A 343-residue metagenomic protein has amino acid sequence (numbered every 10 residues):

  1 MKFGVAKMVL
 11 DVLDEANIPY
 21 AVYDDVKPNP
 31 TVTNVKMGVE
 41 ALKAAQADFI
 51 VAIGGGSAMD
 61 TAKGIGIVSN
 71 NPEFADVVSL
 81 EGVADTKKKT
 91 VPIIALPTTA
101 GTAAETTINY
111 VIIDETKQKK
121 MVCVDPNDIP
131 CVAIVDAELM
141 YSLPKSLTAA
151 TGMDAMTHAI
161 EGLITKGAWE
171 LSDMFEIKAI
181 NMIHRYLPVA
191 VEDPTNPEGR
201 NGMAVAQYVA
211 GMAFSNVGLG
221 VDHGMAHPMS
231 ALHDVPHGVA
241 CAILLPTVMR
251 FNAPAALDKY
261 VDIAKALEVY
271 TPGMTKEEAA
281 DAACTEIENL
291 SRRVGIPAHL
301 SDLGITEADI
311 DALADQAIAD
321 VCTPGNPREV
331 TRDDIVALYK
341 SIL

Functional and structural regions predicted by a protein language model:
M1-F49, L300-S301: ATP/NTP phosphate-donor binding region
T33-A137: Glycine/threonine-rich beta-strand-loop-alpha-helix active-site module that forms ligand/phosphate-binding
G101, Y208-C241, D320-G325: Glycine-rich phosphate/pyrophosphate-binding beta-alpha loops
N109-V217: Carboxylate- and glycine-rich phosphate/diphosphate-binding segment that chelates Mg2+/Mn2+
G167-F175, A190-G202, V217-D222, G273-A280 (+3 more regions): Flexible, glycine/charged-enriched surface loops at secondary-structure junctions
L232-D309: Gly/Pro-rich interdomain helix-loop hinge
T306-L343: Short, amphipathic C-terminal "tail helix"
